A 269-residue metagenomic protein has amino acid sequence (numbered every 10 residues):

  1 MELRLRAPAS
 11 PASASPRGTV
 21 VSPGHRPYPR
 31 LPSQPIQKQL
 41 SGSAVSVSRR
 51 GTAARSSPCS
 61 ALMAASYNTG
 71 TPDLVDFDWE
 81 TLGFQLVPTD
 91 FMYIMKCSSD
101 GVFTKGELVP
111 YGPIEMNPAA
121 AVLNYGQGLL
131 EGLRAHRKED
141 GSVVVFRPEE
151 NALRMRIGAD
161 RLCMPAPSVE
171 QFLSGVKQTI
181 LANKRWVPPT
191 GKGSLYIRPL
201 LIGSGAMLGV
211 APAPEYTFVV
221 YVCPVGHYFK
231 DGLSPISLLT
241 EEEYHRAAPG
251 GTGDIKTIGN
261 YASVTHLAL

Functional and structural regions predicted by a protein language model:
E2-A14, V20-P32, I36-K38, V45-T179 (+1 more regions): Helix-start/capping segments and mature chain N-termini
A182-E215, G226: Non-catalytic, conformational "gating/processing" segments within enzyme and secreted inhibitor domains
